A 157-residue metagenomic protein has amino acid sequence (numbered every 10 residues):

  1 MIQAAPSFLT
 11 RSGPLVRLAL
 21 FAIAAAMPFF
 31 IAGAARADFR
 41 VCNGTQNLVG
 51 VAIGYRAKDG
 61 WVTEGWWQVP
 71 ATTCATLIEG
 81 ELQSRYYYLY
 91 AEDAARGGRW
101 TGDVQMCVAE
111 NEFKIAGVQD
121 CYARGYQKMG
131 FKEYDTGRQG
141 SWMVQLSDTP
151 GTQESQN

Functional and structural regions predicted by a protein language model:
M1-P14: N-terminal secretory signal peptides that target proteins for export/translocation
A4, S84, S155-N157: Intrinsic disorder/low-complexity segments enriched in polar/small residues
G13-L20, V51-Y55: Short, low-complexity, intrinsically disordered N-terminal segments
L18-F29: Bacterial N-terminal signal peptides
G33-C42, Q46-G50, R56-T76, G80 (+1 more regions): Intrinsically disordered, low-complexity segments enriched in small/polar residues
Q83-L89: Short, Lys/Arg- and Gly-enriched loop/turn segments at beta-strand edges
